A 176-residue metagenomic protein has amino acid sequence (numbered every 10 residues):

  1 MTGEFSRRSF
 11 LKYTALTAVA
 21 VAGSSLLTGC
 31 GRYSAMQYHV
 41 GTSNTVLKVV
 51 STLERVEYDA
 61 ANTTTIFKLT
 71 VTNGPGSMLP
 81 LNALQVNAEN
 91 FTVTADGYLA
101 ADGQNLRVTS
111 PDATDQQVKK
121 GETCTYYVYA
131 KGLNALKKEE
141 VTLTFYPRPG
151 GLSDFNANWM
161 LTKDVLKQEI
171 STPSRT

Functional and structural regions predicted by a protein language model:
M1-V21, S25: N-terminal secretory signal peptides and thylakoid transit peptides that target proteins across membranes
A35-A60: Low-complexity, acidic Ser/Thr/Pro/Gly-rich terminal tails and inter-domain linkers that flank the onset of structured
E57, V71, A83-Q85, A130-G132 (+1 more regions): A mature extracytoplasmic/lumenal domain signature
D59, G74-C124: The feature marks short-to-medium sequence segments in extracytoplasmic or secretory-pathway proteins
N62-I66, E140: A generic structural signal for beta-strand entry/edge sites
T65-N73: Short, well-ordered beta-strand segments enriched in hydrophobic/aromatic residues
K119-T176: Surface-exposed edge beta-strand/loop patches
